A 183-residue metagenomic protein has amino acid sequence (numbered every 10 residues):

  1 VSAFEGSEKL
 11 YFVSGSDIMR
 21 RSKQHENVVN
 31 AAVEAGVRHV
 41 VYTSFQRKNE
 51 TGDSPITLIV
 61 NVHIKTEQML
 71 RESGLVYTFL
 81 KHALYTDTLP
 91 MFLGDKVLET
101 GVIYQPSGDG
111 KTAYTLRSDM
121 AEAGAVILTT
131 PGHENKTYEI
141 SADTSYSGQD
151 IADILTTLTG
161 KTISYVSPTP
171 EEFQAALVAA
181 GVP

Functional and structural regions predicted by a protein language model:
V1-K9: Conserved Rossmann-fold cofactor-binding substructure of NAD(P)-dependent oxidoreductases
E5, S16-E26, N30-H39, F45-S164 (+1 more regions): Oxidoreductase cofactor-interface core, primarily capturing Rossmann-like NAD(P)-dependent enzymes
V13: Residues lining the SAM
